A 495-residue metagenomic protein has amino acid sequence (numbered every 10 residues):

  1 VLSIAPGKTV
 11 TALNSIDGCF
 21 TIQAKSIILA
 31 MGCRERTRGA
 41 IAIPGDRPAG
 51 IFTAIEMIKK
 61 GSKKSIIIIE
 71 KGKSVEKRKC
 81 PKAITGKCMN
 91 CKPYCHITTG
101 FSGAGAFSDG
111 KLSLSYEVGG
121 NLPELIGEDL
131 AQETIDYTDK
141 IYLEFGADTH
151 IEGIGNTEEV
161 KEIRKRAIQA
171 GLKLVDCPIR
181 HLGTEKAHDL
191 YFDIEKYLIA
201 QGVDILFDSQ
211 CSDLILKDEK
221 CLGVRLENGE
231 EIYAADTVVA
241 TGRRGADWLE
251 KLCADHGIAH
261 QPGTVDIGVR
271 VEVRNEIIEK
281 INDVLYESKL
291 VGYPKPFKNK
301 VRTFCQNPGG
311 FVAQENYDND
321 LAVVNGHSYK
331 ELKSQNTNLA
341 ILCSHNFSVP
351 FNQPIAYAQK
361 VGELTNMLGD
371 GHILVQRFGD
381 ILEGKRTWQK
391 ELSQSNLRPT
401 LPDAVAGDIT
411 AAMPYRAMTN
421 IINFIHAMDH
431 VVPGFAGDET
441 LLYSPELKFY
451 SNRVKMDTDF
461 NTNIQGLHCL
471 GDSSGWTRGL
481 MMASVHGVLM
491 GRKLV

Functional and structural regions predicted by a protein language model:
V1-G119, N156-V495: Residues forming the flavin
Y116, T134-L143, D266: Glycine-rich phosphate-binding loop plus the immediately following alpha-helix
G119-D136, W476: Short, surface-exposed, low-complexity cationic segments
D148-T149: Compact, glycine/acidic-enriched structural inserts
